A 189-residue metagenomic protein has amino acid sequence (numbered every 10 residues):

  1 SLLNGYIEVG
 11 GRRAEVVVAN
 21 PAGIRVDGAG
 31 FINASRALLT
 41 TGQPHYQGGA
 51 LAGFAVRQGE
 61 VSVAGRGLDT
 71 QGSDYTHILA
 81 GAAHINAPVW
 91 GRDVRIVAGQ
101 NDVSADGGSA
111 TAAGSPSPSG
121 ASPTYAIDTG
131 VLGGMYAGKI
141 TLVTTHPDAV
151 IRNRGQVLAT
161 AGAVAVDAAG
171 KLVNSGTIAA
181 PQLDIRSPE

Functional and structural regions predicted by a protein language model:
S1-A163, D167-G170, G176: Solvent-exposed adhesion/ligand-recognition segments of exported proteins
Q182-E189: Short, intrinsically disordered, charge-balanced linker/junction segments flanking boundaries in proteins
